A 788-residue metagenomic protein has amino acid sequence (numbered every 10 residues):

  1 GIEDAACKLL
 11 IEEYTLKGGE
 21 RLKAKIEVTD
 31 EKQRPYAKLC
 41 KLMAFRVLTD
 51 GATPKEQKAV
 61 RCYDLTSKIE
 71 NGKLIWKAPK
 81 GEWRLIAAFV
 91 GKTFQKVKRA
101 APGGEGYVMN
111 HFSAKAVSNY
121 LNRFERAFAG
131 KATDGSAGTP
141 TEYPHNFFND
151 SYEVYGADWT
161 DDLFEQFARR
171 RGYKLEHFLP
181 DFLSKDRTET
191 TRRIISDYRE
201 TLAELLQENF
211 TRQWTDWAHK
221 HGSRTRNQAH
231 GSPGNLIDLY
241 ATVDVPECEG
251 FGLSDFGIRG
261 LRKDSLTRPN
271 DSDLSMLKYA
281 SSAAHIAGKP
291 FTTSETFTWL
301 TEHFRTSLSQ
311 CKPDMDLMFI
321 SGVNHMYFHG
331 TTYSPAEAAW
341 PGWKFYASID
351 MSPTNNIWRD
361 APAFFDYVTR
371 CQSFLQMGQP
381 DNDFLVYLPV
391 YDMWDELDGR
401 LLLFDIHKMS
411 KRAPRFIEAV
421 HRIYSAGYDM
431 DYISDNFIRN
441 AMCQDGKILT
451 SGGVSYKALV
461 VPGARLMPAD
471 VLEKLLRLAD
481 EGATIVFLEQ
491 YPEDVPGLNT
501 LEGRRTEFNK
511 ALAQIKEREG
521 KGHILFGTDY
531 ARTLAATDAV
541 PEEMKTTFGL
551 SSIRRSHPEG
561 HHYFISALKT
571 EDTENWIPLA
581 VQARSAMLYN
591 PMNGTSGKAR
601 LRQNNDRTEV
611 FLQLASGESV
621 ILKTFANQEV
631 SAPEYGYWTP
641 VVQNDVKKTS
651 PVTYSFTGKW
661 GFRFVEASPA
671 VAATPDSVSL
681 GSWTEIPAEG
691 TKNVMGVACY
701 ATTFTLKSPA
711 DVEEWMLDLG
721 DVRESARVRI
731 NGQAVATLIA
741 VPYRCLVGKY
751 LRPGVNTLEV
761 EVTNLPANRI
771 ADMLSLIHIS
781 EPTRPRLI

Functional and structural regions predicted by a protein language model:
G1-L9, Y14, R21, G130-N146 (+4 more regions): Carbohydrate-binding surfaces of carbohydrate-active enzymes
G1-T141: Mature N-terminal, pre-catalytic/accessory segment of carbohydrate-active enzymes
G81, E713, R752-G754: A glycine-anchored, Pro-Gly-centered beta-turn/N-cap motif
P578, F704-N731, L758-V762: Aromatic-lined ligand-binding clefts that engage carbohydrates, nucleic acids, or primary amines
E609-L612, R744-K749: Exposed aromatic-hydrophobic patches
Q628-V630, T763-I770: Short acidic/polar inter-strand loop motif in beta-rich domains
S775-I788: Residue-level detector of conserved catalytic or cofactor/ligand-binding positions in enzyme active sites
